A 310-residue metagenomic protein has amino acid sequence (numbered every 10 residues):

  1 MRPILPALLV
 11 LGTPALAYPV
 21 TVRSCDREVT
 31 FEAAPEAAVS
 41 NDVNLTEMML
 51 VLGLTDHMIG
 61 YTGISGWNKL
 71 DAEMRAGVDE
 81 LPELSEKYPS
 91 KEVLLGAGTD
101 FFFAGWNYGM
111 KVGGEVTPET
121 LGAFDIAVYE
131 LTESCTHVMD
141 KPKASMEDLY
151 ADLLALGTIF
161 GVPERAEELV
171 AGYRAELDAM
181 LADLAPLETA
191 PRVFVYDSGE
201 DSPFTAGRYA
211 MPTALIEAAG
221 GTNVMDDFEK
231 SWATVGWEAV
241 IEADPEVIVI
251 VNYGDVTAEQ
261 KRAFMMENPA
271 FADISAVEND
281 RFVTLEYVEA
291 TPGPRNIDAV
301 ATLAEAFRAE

Functional and structural regions predicted by a protein language model:
P3-L5, G12-M48, T158-Y196, E305-E310: Bacterial Sec-exported substrate-binding components of ABC uptake systems
S24-D26, L81-E92, V112, S134 (+1 more regions): Short helix-initiation/N-cap motifs at beta->coil->alpha
S40-A97, F101, W106-M110, V224: A short, structured surface patch at a secondary-structure boundary
N44-E47, I64-W67, F101-F102, N107-K111 (+5 more regions): Solvent-exposed loop/turn segments at secondary-structure junctions within structured extracellular/periplasmic domains
W67, T205-W232: Alpha-helical, coiled-coil/dimerization segments enriched in small aliphatic residues
K91-F101, E119, V235-D244: Short helices/loops that flank or line small-molecule/ion binding pockets
Y108-P118, I126-A155, T189-M211, E259: Extracytoplasmic ligand-binding site segments that recognize negatively charged/polar headgroups
K143-L154, T158, V247-E310: Structured C-terminal subdomain patch of bacterial secreted/periplasmic proteins
